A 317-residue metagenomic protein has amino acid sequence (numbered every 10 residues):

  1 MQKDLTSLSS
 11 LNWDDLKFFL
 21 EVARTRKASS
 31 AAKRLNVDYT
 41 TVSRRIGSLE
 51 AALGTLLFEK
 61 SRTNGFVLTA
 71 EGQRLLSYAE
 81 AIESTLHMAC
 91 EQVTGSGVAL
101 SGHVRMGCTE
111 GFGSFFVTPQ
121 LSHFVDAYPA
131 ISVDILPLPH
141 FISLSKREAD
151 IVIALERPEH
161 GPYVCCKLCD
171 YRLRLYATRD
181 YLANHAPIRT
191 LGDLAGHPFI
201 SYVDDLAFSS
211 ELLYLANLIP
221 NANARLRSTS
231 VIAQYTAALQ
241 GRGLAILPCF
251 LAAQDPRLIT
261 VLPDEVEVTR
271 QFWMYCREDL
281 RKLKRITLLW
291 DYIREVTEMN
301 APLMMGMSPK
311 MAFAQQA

Functional and structural regions predicted by a protein language model:
F19, A31-A32, T69-G72: Hydrophobic two-helix hairpin corresponding to the core of helix-turn-helix DNA-binding domains
E21-N36: Short helix-boundary/capping micro-motifs
D38, R45, Q120: Residues within the DNA-recognition helix of helix-turn-helix
L49-E50, L258: Conserved amphipathic alpha-helical core elements
E50-L68: A short LG(V/I)-centered, amphipathic sequence patch enriched for acidic residue(s) preceding the LG motif
A52-L53, L75-G97, N300: Alpha-helical linker/hinge and terminal dimerization helices associated with HTH transcriptional regulators
S101-G161: Central regulatory/effector-binding core of bacterial HTH transcription factors
K146, P158-F272, M299-A317: C-terminal regulatory
